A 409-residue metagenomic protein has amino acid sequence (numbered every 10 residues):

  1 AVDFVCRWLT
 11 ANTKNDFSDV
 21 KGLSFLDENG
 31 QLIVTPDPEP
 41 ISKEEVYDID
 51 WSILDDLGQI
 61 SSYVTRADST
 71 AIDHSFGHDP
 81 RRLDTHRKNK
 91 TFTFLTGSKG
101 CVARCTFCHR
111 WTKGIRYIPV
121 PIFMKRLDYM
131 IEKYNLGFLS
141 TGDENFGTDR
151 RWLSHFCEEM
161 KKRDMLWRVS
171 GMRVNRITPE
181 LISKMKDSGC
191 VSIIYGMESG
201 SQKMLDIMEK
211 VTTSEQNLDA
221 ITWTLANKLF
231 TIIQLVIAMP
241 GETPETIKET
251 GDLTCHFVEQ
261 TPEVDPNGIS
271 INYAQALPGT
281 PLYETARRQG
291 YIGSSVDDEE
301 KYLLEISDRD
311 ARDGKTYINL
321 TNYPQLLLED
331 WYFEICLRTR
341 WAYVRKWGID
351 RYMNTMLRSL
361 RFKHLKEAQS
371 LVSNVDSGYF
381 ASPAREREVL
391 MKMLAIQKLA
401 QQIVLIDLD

Functional and structural regions predicted by a protein language model:
A1-D3, D187-I193, E249-I271: Structural recognition of alpha->loop->beta junctions
A1-D50, G279: Glycine-rich beta-alpha loop elements in corrinoid/cobalamin-binding modules across cobalamin-dependent enzymes
D16-F17, I33, P119, I232 (+1 more regions): Acidic/polar loop patches that form or flank catalytic/metal-binding clefts of enzymes that bind anionic ligands
E28, D79-L83, C101, P281-Y283 (+1 more regions): Radical SAM enzyme core and accessory elements
T35-P38, V46-Y47, L153, L181-I182 (+1 more regions): Short aromatic-enriched loop/helix-cap "lid" or pocket-rim segments at secondary-structure transitions that line
P40-A71, E284-S307: Mobile, glycine-enriched helix-loop/loop "lid" segments at the mouths of ligand-binding/catalytic clefts that gate
D55-I232, I237-T243, I247, D252: Radical SAM [4Fe-4S] cluster-binding motif and immediate context
A103, R151, K203, I207 (+2 more regions): Flexible glycine/acidic-rich beta-alpha junction loops that bind and position SAM and/or redox cofactors in anaerobic
